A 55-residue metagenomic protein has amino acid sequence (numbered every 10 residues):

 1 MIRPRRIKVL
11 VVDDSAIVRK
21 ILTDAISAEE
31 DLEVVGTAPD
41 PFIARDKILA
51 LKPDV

Functional and structural regions predicted by a protein language model:
M1-K8: Non-catalytic signal-transmission and effector/linker regions of two-component phosphorelay proteins
K8, A16-G36: Two-component/phosphorelay signaling modules centered on CheY-like receiver
V9-L10, V55: Hydrophobic "anchor" residues on beta-strands that sit immediately upstream of conserved functional sites
D13: Conserved acidic carboxylate
T37-V55: Acidic, metal-coordinating helix/loop segments flanking the phosphotransfer/catalytic sites of two-component signaling
